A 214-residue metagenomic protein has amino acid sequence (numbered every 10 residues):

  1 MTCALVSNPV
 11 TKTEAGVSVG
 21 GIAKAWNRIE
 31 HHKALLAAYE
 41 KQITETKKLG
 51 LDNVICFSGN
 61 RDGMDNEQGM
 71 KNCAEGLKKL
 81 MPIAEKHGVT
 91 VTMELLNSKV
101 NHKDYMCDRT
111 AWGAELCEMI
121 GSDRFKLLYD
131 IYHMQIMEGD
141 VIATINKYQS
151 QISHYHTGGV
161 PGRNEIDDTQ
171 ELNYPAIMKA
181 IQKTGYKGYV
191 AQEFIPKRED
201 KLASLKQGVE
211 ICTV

Functional and structural regions predicted by a protein language model:
M1-E14, K47: Glycine-rich, aromatic-flanked loop segments that form ligand/cofactor-binding clefts across common enzyme folds
A4-V6, G20-W26, G59, G69 (+4 more regions): Glycine-centered flexibility motif
S7-K12, N60-D62, L95-K99, I131-H133 (+2 more regions): Active-site-proximal loop/turn and secondary-structure-junction residues that shape catalytic pockets, frequently
A15, D65-N66, H102-D104, I166 (+1 more regions): Short Asp/Glu-rich motifs
V19-K126, I136: Active-site acidic/histidine proton-transfer and metal-coordination neighborhood in alpha/beta enzyme cores
L51-D52, T90, C107-Y129, H133-V214: Histidine-acidic metal/acid-base catalytic patches
